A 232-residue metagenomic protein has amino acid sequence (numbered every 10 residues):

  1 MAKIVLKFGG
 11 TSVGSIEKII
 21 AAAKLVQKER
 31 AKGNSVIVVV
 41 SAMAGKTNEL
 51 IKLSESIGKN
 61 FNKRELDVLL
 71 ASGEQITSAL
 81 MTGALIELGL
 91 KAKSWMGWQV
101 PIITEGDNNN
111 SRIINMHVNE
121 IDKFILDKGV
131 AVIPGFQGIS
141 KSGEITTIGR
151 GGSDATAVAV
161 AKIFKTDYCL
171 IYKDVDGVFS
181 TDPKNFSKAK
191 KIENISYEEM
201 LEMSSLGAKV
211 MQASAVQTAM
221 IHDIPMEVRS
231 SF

Functional and structural regions predicted by a protein language model:
M1-Q217: Nucleotide/pyrophosphate-binding catalytic subdomain
A213-F232: Structural signature of the thiamine diphosphate
